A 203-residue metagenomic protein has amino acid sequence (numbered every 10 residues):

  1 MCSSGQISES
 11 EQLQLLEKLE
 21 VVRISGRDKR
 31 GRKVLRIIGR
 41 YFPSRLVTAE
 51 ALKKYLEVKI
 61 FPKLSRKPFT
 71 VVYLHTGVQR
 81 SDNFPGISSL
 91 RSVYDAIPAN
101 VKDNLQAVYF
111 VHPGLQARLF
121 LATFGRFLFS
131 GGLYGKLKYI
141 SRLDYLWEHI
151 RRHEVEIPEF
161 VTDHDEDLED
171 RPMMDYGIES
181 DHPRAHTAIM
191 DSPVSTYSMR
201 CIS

Functional and structural regions predicted by a protein language model:
M1-S203: Basic, amphipathic alpha-helical/coil surface patches used to engage anionic, phosphate-bearing ligands and membranes
